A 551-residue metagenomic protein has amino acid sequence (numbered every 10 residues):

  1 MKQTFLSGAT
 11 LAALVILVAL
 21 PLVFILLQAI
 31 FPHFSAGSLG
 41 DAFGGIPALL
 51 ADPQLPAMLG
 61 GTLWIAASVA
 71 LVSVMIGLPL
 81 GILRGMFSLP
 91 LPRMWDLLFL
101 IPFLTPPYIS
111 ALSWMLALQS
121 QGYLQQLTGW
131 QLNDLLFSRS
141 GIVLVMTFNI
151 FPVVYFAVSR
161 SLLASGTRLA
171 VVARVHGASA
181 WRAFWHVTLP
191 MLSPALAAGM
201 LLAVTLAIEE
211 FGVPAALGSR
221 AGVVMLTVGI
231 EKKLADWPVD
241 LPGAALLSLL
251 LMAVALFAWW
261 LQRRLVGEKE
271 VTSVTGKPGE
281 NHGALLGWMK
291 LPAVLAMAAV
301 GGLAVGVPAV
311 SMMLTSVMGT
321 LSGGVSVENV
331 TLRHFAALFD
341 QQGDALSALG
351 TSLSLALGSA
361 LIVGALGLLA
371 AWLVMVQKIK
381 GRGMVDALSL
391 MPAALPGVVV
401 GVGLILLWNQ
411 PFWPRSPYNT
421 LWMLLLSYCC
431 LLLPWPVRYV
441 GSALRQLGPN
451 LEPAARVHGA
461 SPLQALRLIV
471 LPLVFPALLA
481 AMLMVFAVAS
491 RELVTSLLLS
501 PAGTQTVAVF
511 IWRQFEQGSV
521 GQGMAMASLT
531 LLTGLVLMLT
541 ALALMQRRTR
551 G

Functional and structural regions predicted by a protein language model:
K2-S35, A51-L163, M191-G212, A216 (+7 more regions): Membrane-water interface segments at the C-terminal ends of transmembrane alpha-helices in multi-pass inner-membrane
D41-A51, F184, V330-D340: A short amphipathic helical element positioned immediately N-terminal to and/or at the very start of a transmembrane
L59, G177-A178: Polytopic alpha-helical membrane proteins, predominantly small-molecule transporters/carriers
G166-T167, R182, S219-T227, D236 (+4 more regions): Feature of multi-pass inner-membrane transport and sensor proteins that recognizes transmembrane helices together
A170, E452-P453: Short alpha-helical segment that forms part of, or immediately flanks, the ligand-binding pocket in carbohydrate-active
A173-R174, A455: The alpha-helix within a helix-turn-helix
V175, L544-G551: Short, charged juxtamembrane terminal tails flanking transmembrane helices
G212-P238, G324-E328, L493-V520: Glycine-rich helix-loop "coupling/hinge" segments at transmembrane-helix boundaries in multipass transporters
